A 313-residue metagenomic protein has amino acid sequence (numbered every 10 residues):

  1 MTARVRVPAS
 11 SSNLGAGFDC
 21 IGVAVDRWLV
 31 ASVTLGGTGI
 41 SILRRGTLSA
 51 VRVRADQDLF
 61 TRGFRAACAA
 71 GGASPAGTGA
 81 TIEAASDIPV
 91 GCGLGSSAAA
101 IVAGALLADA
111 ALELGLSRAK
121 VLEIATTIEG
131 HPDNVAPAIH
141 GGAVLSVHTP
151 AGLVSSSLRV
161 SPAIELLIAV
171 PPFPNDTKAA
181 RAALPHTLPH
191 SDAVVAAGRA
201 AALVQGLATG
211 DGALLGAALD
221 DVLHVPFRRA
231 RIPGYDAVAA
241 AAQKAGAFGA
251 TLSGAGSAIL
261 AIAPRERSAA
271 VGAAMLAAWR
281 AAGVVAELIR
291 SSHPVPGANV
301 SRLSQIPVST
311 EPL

Functional and structural regions predicted by a protein language model:
M1-C92, A110, L114-L116, E123 (+3 more regions): ATP-binding N-lobe of GHMP and related small-molecule kinases
S11-N13, G22-V25, S74-A76, G93 (+6 more regions): Solvent-exposed alpha-helices and their adjacent loops that cap or buttress functional pockets in soluble metabolic
R27, C92-R118, I139-G141, T149: DPxDG-like acidic metal-binding loop motif
D58-G71, A200, V238-A241, A274-M275: Short, well-ordered amphipathic alpha-helical segments that serve as non-catalytic structural scaffolds within diverse
L116-I164, A230, A250-L252, S257-L260: Alpha/beta catalytic cores of group-transfer enzymes, especially the acyltransferase/condensing modules of polyketide
H148, P171, A261-R265: Short beta-strand-to-loop capping motifs
A163-A240, K244-A245: Acyltransferase
L207-L313: Glycine-rich, charge-dense phosphate/pyrophosphate-binding loop(s) and the adjacent flexible "lid"/catalytic subdomain
